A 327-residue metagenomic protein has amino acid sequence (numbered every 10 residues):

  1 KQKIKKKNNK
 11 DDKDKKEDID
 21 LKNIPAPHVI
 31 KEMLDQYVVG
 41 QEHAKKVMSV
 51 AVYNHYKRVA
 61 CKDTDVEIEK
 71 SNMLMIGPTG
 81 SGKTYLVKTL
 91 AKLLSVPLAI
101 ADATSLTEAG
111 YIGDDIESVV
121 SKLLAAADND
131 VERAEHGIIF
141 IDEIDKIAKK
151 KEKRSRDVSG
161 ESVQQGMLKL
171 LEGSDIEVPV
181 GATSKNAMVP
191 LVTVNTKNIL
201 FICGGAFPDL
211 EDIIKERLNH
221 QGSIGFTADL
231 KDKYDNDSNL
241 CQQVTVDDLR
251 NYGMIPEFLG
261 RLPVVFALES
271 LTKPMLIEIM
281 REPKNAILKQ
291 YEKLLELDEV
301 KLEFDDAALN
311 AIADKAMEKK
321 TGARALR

Functional and structural regions predicted by a protein language model:
K1-G40, K45, S49-A99, A103-I112 (+1 more regions): AAA+ P-loop NTPase nucleotide-binding core of proteostasis motors
